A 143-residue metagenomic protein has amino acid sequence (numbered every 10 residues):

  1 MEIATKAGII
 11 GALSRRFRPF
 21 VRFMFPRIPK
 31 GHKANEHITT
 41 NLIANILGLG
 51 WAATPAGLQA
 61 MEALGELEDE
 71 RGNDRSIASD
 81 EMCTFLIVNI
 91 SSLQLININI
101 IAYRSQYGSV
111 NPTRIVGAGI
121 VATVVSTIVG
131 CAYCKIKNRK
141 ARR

Functional and structural regions predicted by a protein language model:
M1-G65: Membrane-embedded alpha-helical segments and adjacent helix-loop junctions characteristic of multi-pass solute
A4, G8-I9, E68, Y107 (+1 more regions): Membrane-interfacial segments
P19-P26, K30, E66-I77, R139-R143: Intrinsically disordered, low-complexity non-transmembrane regions of multi-pass membrane transporters
A34-N45, A78-V88, V110-G117: The feature identifies polytopic integral membrane transport proteins across all domains of life
L42, G50-W51, N89-L95, T127-I128: Mid-bilayer segments of alpha-helical transmembrane spans in multi-pass integral membrane proteins that mediate
I46-L86, S105-Y107: Hydrophobic transmembrane alpha-helices that form the pore/transport pathway of multi-pass ion and small-solute
L95-Q106: Transmembrane alpha-helical segments of integral membrane proteins
R114-R143: Juxtamembrane and boundary regions of transmembrane helices in multi-pass small-molecule transporters and channels
